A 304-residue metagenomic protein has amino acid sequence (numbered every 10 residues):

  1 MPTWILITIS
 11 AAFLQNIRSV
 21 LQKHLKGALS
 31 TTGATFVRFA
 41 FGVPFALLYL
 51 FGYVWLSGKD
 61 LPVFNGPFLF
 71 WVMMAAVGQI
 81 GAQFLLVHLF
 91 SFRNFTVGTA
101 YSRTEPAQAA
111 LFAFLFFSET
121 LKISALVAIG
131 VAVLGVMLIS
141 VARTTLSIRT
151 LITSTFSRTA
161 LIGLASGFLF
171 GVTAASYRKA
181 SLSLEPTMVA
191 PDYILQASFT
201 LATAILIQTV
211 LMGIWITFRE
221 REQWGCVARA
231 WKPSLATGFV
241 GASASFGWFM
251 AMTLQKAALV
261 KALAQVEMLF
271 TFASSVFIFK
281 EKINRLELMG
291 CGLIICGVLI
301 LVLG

Functional and structural regions predicted by a protein language model:
M1-I9, A107-F168, V172, K282 (+1 more regions): Juxtamembrane helix-loop boundary signature in multi-pass membrane transporters
M1-N16, L21-M73, V77-F92, V141-L164 (+4 more regions): Membrane-interface interhelical linkers
S10, V37-R38, Y101, S124-V127 (+3 more regions): Hydrophobic core positions of alpha-helical segments in small-molecule transporters and transporter systems
A12-F13, A76-V77, R103-T104, F239 (+1 more regions): Short hydrophobic/small-residue motifs within alpha-helical transmembrane segments of multi-pass transporter-like
A40-F45, Y101-L115, I207, L211 (+4 more regions): Alpha-helical transmembrane segments of compact multi-pass small-molecule transporters, enriched in specific families
A46-S57, A109-L121, F168-L182, V240-A257 (+1 more regions): Hydrophobic alpha-helical transmembrane segments in multi-pass integral membrane proteins
